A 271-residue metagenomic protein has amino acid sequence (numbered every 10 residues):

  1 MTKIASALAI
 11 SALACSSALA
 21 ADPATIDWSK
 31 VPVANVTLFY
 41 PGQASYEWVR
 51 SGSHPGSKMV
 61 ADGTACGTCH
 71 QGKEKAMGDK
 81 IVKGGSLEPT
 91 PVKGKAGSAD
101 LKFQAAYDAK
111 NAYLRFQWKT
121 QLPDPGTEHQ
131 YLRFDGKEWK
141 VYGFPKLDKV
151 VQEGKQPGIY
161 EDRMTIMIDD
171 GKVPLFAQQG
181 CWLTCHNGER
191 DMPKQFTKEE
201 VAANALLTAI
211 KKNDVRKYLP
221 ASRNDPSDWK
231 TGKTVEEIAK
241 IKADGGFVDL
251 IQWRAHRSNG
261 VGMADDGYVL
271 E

Functional and structural regions predicted by a protein language model:
M1-L19: Gram-negative bacterial Sec-dependent N-terminal signal peptides
S11, D62-A65, A177, C181: Secretory pathway export signals and precursors
A21-G63, M77-Q104, T127: Sequence context of c-type cytochrome heme-c attachment sites
G63-K73, C185: The canonical Cys-X-X-Cys-His
H70, K80, C181: Histidine-centered active-site/metal-ligand motif
K75-D79, P193-K194: Extracellular/mature segments of secreted proteins
A96-L270: Surface-exposed, glycine/proline- and aromatic-rich loop segments on solvent-exposed faces across compartments
